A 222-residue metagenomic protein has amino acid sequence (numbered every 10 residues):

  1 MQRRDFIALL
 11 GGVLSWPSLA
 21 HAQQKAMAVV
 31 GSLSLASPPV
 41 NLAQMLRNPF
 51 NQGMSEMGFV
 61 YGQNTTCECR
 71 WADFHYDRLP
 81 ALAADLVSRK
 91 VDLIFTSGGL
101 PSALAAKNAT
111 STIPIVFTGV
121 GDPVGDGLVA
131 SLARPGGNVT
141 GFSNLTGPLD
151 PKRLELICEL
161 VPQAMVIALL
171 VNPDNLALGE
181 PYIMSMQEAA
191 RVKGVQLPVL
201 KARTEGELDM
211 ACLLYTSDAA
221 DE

Functional and structural regions predicted by a protein language model:
M1-S217: Short hydrophobic alpha-helices and adjacent helix-cap/hinge residues
D218-E222: A short, hydrophobic C-terminal helix/tail in secreted or cell-surface proteins
